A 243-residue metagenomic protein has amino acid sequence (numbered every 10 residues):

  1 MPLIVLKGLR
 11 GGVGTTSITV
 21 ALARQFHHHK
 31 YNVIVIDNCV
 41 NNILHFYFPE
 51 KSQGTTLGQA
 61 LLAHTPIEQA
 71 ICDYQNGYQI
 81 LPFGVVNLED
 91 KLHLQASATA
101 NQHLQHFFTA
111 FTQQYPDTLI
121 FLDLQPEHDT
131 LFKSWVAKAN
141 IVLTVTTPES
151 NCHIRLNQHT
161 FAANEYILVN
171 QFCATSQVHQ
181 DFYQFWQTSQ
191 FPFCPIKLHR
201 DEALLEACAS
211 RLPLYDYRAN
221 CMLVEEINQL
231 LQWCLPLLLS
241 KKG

Functional and structural regions predicted by a protein language model:
M1-L3, A163, S189, L237-G243: Acidic-aromatic/histidine active-site loop/patch
P2-N41: Walker A/P-loop phosphate-binding motif and the immediately C-terminal alpha-helix
V35-Q114, A209: P-loop/Walker-type NTP enzyme "switch/lid" segment
I36, P82-F83, I120-D123, V142-T147 (+1 more regions): Conserved beta-strand segments of the P-loop GTPase G domain that flank and frequently precede/overlap
T109-L131: Glycine-rich phosphate-binding loop used to anchor ATP phosphates in small-molecule kinases, encompassing both
P126-S150: Inter-motif core of Ras-like GTPase G domains
A139-V142, S150-E165: Anionic-ligand binding region
Q171-A174, Y183-R218, I227, W233: Beta-strand-loop-alpha "switch" segments that mediate conformational coupling across diverse proteins
